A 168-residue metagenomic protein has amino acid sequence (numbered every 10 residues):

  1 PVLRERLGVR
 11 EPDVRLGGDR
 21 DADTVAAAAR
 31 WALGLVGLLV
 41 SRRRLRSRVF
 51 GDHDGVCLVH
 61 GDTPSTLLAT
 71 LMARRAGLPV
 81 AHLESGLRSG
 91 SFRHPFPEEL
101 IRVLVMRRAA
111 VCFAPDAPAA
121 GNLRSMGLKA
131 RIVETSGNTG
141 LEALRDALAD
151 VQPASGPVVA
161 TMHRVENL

Functional and structural regions predicted by a protein language model:
P1-G34, L39: Conserved nucleotide-sugar phosphate-binding/catalytic loop shared by glycosyltransferases and other
R15-G18, V80-L87, V159-M162: Short beta-strands and strand-loop turn motifs
V25, G90-F96, L144-D146: Short, charged, surface-exposed secondary-structure boundary motifs
R43-P64: Short N-terminal targeting/anchoring amphipathic segment
H60-P79: Short Gly/Thr/Asp-enriched flexible loops that form oxyanion-binding sites at enzyme active sites
A81-F96, A110: A short, histidine- and acid-enriched strand-loop-helix "catalytic/donor-clamping" loop that lines the nucleotide-sugar
R107-L168: A nucleotide-sugar donor-handling region in carbohydrate enzymes
